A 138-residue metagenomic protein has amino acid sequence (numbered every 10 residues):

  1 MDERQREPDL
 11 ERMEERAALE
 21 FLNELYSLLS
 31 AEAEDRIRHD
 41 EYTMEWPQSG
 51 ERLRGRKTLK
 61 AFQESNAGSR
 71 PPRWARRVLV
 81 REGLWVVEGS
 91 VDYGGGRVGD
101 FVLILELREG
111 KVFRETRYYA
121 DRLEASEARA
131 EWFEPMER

Functional and structural regions predicted by a protein language model:
M1-E32, R36, D40, W132-R138: Short, low-complexity N-terminal intrinsically disordered segments enriched in polar/charged residues
R16-L19, A31-G83: A solvent-exposed, acidic/Ser-Thr-rich amphipathic alpha-helical stretch
T58, V91, Y118-A120: Residue-level structural signal for beta-strand termini and adjacent loop
G68-S69, G95-R97: Short loop/turn motifs at secondary-structure junctions and domain boundaries
P71-W74, V87-E88, D100: Short structured motifs
V86-G94: Short beta-strand segments that buttress and anchor functional surface loops
D100-P135: Short beta-strand edge/turn micro-motifs at domain boundaries
